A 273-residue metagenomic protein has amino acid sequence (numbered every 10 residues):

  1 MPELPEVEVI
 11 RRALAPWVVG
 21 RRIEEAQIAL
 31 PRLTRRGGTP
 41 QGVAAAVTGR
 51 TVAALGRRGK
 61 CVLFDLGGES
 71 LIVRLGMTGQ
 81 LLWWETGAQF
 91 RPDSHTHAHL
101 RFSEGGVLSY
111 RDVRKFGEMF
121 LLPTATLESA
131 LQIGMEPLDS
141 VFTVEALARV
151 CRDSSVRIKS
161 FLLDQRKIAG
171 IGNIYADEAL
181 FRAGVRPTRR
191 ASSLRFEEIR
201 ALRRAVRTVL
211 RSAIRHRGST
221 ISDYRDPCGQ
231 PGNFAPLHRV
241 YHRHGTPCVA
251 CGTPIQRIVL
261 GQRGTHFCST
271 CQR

Functional and structural regions predicted by a protein language model:
M1-M119, V141, F196, R243: Gly/Gly-Pro- and Ser/Thr-rich, intrinsically disordered tail segments characteristic of DNA damage-repair and tolerance
P2, A26, A46, T126 (+6 more regions): Generic signal for short, ordered secondary-structure residues within or immediately flanking folded domains
R22-V43, A53-G56, C61, A148-R273: Basic, nucleic-acid-binding surfaces and adjacent catalytic neighborhoods in DNA/RNA-processing proteins
L71-R182, R190: Phosphate/anion-contacting hairpin/loop surfaces
